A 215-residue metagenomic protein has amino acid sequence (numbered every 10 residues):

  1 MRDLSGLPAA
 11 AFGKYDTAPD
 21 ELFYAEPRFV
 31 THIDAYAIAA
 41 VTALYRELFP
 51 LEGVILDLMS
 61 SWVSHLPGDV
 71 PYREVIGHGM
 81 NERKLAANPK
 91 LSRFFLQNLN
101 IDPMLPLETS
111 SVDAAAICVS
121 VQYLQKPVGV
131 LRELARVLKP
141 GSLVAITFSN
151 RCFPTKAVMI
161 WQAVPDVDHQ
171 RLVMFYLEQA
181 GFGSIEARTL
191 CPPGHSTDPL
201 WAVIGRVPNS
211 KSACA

Functional and structural regions predicted by a protein language model:
M1-L51: Class I SAM-dependent methyltransferase Rossmann-like catalytic core, especially the SAM/SAH-binding loop
A35-Y36, A40-P106: Class I SAM-dependent methyltransferase SAM/SAH-binding core
A40, A163-A187: Short alpha-helix
D113-V128: A short SAM/SAH-binding and catalytic strip from SAM-dependent methyltransferases
V128-L143: A short glycine-rich, Lys/Arg-flanked "PGG" loop and its adjoining helix->strand segment in the class I
L143-M174: Conserved class I S-adenosyl-L-methionine
A180-G183, L190-A215: Core SAM-dependent methyltransferase catalytic element
